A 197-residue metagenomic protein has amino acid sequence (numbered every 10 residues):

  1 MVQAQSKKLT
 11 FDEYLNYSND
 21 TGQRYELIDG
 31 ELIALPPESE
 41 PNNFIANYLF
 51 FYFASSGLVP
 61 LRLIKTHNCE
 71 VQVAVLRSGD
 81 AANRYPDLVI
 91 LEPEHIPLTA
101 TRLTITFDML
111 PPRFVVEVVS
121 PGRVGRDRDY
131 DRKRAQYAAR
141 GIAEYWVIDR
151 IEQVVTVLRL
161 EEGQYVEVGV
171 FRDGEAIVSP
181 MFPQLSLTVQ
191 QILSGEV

Functional and structural regions predicted by a protein language model:
M1-V197: Gly/Pro/Ser/Thr-rich low-complexity, intrinsically disordered segments predominantly at protein N-termini
